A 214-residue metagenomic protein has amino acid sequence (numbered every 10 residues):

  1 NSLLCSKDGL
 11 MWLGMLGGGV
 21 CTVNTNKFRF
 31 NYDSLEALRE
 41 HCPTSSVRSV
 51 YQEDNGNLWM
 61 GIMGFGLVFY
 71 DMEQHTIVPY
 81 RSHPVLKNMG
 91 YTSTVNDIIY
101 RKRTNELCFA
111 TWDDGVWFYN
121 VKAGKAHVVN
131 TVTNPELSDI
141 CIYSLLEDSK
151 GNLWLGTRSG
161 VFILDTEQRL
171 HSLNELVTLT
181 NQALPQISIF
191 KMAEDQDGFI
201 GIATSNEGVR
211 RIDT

Functional and structural regions predicted by a protein language model:
N1-T214: Carboxylate-rich, polar loop motifs that coordinate divalent cations or form catalytic acidic clusters
